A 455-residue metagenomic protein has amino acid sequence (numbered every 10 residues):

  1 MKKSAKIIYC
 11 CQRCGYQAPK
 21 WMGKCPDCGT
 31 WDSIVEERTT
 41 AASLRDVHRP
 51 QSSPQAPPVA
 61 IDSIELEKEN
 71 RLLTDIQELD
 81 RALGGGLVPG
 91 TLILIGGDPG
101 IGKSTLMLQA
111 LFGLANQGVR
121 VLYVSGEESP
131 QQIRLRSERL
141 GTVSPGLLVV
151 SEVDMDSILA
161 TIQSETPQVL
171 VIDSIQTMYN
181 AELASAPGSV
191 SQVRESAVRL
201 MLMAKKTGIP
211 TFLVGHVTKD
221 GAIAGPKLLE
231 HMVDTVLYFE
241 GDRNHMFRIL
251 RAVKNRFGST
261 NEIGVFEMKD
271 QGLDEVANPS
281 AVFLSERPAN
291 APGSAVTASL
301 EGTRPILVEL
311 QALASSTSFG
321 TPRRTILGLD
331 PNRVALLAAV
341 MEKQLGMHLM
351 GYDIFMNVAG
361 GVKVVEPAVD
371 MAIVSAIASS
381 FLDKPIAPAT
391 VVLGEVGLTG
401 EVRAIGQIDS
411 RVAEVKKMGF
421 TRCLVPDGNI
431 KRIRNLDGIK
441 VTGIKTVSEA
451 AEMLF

Functional and structural regions predicted by a protein language model:
K2-R13, Q17-L83, V88-G96, I101-F112 (+5 more regions): Peripheral, non-AAA+ core regions of ATP-driven protein-machinery
V121-S125: Conserved RecA-like ASCE P-loop NTPase motor core of nucleic-acid helicases/translocases
G126-Q132: Conserved Walker A/P-loop ATP-binding site and its immediately adjacent core in helicase/helicase-like ATPase domains
